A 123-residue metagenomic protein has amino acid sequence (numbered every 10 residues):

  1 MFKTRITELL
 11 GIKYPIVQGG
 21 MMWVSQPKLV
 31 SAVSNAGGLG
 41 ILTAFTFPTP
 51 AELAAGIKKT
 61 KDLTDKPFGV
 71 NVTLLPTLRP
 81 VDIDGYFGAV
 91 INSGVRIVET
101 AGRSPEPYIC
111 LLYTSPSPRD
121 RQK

Functional and structural regions predicted by a protein language model:
M1-V95, E106: N-terminal capping/small domains of soluble enzymes
E99-A101: Hydrophobic alpha-helical hairpins/lids featuring a short glycine-rich hinge
R103-P105, R119: Short acidic/polar capping segments at secondary-structure boundaries
Y108-L112: Short, intrinsically disordered, charge-balanced linker/junction segments flanking boundaries in proteins
Y113-P118, Q122: Conserved small/polar residues in nucleotide/adenosyl-binding loops
